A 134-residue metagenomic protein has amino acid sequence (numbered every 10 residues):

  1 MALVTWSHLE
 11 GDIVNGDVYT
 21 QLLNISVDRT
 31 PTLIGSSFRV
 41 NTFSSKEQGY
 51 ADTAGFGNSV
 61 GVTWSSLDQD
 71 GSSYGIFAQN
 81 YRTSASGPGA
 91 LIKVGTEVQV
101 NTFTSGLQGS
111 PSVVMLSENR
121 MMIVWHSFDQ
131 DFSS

Functional and structural regions predicted by a protein language model:
M1-S134: Extracellular, repeat-based ectodomains that mediate carbohydrate processing or recognition
